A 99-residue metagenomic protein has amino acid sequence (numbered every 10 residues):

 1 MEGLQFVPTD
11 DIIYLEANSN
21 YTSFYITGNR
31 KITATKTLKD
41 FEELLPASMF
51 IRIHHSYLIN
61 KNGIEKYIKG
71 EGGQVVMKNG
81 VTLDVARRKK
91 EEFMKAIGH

Functional and structural regions predicted by a protein language model:
M1-K78, D84: Conserved binding/recognition cores within well-folded domains
K90-G98: C-terminal output/interaction extensions
